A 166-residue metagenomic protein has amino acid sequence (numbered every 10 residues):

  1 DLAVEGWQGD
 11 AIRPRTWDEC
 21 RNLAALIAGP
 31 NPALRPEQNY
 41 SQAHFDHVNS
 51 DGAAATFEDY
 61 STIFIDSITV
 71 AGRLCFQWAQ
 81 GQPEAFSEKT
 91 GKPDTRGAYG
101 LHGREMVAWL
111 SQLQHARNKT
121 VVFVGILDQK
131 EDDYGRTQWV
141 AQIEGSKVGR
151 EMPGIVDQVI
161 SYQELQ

Functional and structural regions predicted by a protein language model:
D1-R15, A33: The Walker A/P-loop phosphate-binding site
A3-E5, A71-F76, K130-T137: Switch/connector loops and helix/strand junctions flanking conserved nucleotide-binding motifs in nucleotide-processing
V4-W7, S50, I143: Intrinsically disordered, low-complexity segments enriched in small/polar residues
Q8-A11, H102, L127, T137: Compositionally biased, intrinsically disordered low-complexity regions
Q8-G9, Y60, V156: Short, well-ordered alpha-helix to beta-strand connector turns
R15-N118: Phosphate-binding/switch loop-helix module in NTP-utilizing enzymes
K119-Q166: Phosphate-binding/switch region of NTP-binding enzymes
